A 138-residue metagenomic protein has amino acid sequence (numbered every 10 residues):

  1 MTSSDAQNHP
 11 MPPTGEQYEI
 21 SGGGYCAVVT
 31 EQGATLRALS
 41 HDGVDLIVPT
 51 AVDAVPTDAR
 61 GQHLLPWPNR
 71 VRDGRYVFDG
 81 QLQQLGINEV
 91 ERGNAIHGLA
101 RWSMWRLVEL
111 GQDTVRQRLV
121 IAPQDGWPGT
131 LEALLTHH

Functional and structural regions predicted by a protein language model:
T2-H138: Surface-exposed acidic/polar loop and edge beta-strand patches at domain peripheries
